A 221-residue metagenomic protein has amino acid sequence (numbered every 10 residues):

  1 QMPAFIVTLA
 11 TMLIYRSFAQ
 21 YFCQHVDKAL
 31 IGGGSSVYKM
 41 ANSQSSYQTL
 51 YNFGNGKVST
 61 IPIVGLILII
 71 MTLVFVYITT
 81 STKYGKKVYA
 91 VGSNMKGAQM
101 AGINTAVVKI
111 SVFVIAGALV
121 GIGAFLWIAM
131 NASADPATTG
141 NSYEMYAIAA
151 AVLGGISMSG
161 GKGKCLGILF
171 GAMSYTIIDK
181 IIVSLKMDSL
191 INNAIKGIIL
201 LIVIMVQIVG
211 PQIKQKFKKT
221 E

Functional and structural regions predicted by a protein language model:
A4-I6, I61-I67, K109, S142-E144 (+1 more regions): Loop-to-transmembrane alpha-helix initiation sites
A4-T82, V108-S111, D135-P136, K216-E221: Transmembrane helix-bundle core of multi-pass membrane transporters and related energy-transducing complexes
I6, N104-I128: Transmembrane alpha-helices
M12-Q20, G65-Y77, F113-A124, A150-G155 (+2 more regions): Hydrophobic core segments of alpha-helical transmembrane domains in multi-pass membrane transport and ion-translocation
F22-V26, I78-S81, L126-M130, I156 (+2 more regions): Helix-loop junctions at the membrane-solvent interface of multi-pass transporters, primarily the C-terminal
L73-F113: Membrane-helix/interface signature in polytopic inner-membrane proteins
M100-V107, I178, I182-E221: Cytosolic-side transmembrane-helix boundaries in multi-pass membrane proteins
F113-V114, V120, N131, D135-A194: Transmembrane alpha-helical segments in multi-pass inner-membrane proteins
